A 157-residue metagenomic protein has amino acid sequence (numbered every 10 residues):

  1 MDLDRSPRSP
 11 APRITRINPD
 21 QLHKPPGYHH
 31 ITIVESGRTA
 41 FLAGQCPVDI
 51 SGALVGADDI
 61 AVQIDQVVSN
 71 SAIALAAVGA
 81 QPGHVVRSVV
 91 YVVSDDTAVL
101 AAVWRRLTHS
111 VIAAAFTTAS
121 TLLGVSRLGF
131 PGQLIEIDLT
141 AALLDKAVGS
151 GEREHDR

Functional and structural regions predicted by a protein language model:
M1-S69, I73-V78, G83-V86, V92-R157: N-terminal presequence-like segments and the immediate start of the first folded domain
